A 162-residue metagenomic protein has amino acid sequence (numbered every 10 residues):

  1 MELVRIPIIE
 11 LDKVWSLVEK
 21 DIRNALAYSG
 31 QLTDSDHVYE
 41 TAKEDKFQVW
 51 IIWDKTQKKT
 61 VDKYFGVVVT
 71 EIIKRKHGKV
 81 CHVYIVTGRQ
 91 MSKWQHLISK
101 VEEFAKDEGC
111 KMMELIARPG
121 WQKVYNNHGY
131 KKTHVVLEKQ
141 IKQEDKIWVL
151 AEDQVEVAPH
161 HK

Functional and structural regions predicted by a protein language model:
M1-T33: Short amphipathic alpha-helix that is part of the acyltransferase structural core
A27-I51: Active-site rim helix/loop that mediates acceptor-substrate recognition in acyltransferases
E44-M91: Conserved donor-binding loop and adjoining core beta-sheet/short helix segment in diverse acyl/aminoacyl transferases
I72, W94-E102, Q143-E152: Accessory recognition modules or surfaces
K76-H128: Acyl-donor binding region in acyl/amide transferases
I116-P119, K123-E152: Active-site/acyl-donor-binding loops of N-acyltransferases
D153-K162: Long, low-complexity, intrinsically disordered segments
